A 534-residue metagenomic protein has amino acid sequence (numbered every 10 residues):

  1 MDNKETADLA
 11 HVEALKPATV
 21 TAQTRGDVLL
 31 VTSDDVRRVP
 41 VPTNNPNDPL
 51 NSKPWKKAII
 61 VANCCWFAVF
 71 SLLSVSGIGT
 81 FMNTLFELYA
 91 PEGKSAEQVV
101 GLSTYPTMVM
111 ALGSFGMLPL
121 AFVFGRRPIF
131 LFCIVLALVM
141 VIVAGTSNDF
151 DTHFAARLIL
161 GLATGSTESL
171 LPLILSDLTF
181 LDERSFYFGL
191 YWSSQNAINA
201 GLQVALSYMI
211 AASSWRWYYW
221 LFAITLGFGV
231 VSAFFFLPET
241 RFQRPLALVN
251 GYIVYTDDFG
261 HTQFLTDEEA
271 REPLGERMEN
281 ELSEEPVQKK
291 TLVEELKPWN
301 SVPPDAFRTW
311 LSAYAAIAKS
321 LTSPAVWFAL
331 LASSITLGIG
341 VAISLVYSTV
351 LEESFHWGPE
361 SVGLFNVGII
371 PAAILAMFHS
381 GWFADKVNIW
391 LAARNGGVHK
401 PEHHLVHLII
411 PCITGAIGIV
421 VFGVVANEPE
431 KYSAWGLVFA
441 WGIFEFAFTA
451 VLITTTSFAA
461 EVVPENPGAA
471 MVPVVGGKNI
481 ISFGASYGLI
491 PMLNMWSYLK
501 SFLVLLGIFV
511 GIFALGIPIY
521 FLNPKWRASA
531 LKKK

Functional and structural regions predicted by a protein language model:
M1-S74, I78, E87, L246: Cytosolic juxtamembrane N-terminal segment immediately preceding the first transmembrane helix of multi-pass
D2-E5, S52-W55, R184-F186, A211-L321 (+3 more regions): Central mid-sequence intracellular linker of multi-pass
K56-E92, A96, T167, L171 (+1 more regions): Extracytoplasmic
K57-G77, L158-I159, L321-A342, G442-I443: Pair of pore-lining "gating" transmembrane helices in MFS-fold secondary transporters
L72, T104-T107, A111, I129 (+7 more regions): C-terminal transmembrane bundle
T84, F115-V123, Y208, W382 (+1 more regions): Membrane-interface helix termini in secondary transporters
A156-Q195: Cytoplasmic helix-loop-helix junction between adjacent transmembrane helices in 12-TM secondary transporters
E183-S213, W217-G229, A233, I369-M377 (+1 more regions): Glycine-rich segments within core transmembrane alpha-helices of 12-TM secondary carriers
